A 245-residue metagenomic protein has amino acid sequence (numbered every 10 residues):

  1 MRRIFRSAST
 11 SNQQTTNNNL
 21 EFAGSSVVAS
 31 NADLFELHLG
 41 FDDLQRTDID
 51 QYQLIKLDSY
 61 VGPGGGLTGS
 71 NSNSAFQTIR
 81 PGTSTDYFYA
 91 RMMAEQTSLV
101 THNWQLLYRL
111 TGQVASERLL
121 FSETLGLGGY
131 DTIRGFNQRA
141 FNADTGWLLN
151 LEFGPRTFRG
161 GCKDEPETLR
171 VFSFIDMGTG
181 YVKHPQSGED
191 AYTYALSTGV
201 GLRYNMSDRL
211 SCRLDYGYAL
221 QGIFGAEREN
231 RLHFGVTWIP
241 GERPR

Functional and structural regions predicted by a protein language model:
M1-F121, Y181: Transmembrane beta-strand segments of outer-membrane beta-barrel domains in Gram-negative and organellar OMPs
A75-R245: C-terminal transmembrane beta-barrel domains of outer membrane proteins
